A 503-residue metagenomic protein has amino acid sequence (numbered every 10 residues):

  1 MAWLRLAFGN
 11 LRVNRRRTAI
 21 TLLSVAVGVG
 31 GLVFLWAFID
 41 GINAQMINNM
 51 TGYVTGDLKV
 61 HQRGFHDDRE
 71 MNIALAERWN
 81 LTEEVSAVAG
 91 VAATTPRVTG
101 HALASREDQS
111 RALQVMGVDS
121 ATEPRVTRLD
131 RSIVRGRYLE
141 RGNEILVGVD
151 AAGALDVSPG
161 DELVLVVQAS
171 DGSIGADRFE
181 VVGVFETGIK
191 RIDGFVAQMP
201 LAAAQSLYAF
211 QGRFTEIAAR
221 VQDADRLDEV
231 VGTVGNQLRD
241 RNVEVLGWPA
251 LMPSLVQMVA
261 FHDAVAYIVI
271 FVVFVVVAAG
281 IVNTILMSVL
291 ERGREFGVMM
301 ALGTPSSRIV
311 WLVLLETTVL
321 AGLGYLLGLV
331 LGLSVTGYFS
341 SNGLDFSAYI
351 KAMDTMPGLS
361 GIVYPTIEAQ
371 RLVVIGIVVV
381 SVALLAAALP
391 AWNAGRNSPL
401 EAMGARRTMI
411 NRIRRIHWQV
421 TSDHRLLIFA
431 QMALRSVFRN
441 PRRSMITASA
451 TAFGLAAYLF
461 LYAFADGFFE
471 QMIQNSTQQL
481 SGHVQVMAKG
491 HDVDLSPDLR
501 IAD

Functional and structural regions predicted by a protein language model:
M1-V33, N43, S307, P399 (+1 more regions): N-terminal Sec/SRP start-transfer signal
R15-I42, A260-E295, T318-L327, V378-L385 (+1 more regions): Hydrophobic alpha-helical transmembrane segments of multi-pass inner-membrane transport and secretion
G30-Q114, R135-R141, A456-D503: Hydrophobic, regular-secondary-structure patches
V98-G100, R111-V118, S132-A203: Hydrophobic secondary-structure segments that place a key small or acidic residue at a functional site
A169-A266: Mechanotransmission and gating elements of multispan inner-membrane complexes involved in transport and envelope
L286, G297-S340: Transmembrane alpha-helical interface segments in multi-pass membrane proteins
L327-V374: Short helix-loop junctions at transmembrane helix boundaries
I362-I413: C-terminal membrane-exit region of the final transmembrane helix in multipass inner-membrane proteins
